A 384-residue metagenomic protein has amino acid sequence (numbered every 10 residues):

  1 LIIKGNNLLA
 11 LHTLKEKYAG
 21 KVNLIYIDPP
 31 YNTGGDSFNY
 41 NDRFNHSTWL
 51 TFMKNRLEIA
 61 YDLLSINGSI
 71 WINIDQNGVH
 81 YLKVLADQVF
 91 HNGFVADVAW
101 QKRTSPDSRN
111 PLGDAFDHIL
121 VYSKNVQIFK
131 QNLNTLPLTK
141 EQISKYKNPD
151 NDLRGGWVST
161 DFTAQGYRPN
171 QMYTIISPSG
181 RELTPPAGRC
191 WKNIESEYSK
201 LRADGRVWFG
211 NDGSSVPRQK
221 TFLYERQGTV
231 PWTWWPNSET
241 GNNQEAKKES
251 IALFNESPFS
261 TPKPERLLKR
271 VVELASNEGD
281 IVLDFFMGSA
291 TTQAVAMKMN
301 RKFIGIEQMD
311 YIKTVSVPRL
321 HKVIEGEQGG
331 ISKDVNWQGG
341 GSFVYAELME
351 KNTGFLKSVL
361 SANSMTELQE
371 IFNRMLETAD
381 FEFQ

Functional and structural regions predicted by a protein language model:
L1-I281, K313: Class I S-adenosyl-L-methionine
I3, I66, F286, Q338-G339: Short glycine/serine/threonine-biased micro-segments
A19-K21, M299, G339: Short loop/turn elements that form and flank the Walker-type P-loop nucleotide-binding site in RecA-like NTPase cores
H46-L50, N77-V79, P264-V335: Conserved S-adenosyl-L-methionine
S69, V207-N211, N277-I281, T292 (+4 more regions): Intrinsically disordered or highly flexible coil/loop and linker segments, enriched in small and charged/polar residues
H91-F94, N300, S342: A generic structural signal for alpha->beta connector loops
I304-Q384: PRPP-dependent phosphoribosyltransferase catalytic core
